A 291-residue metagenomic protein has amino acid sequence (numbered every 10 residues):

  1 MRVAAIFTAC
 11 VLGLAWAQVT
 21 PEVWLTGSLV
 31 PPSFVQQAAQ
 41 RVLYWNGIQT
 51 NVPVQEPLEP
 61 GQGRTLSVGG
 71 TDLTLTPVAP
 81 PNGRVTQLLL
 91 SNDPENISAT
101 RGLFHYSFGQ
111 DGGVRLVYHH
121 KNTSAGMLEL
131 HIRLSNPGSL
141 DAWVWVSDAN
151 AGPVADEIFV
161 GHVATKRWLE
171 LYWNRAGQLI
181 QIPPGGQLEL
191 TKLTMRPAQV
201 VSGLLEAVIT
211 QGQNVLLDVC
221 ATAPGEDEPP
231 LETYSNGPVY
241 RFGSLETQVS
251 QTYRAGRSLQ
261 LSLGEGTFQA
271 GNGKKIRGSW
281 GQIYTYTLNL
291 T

Functional and structural regions predicted by a protein language model:
Q18-V42: Solvent-exposed, low-complexity, repeat-rich "mucin-like" stalks and linkers
Q37-Q62, L66: Serine/threonine-rich, repeat-prone extracellular segments and beta-strand-based repeat modules of secreted/surface
N51-E56, S124-H131, Q199-G203, W280-Y286: Short, solvent-exposed loop/turn segments enriched in Ser/Thr/Gly
G70, T74-F108, E226-G264: A eukaryote-biased signal for short, well-structured alpha-helical docking elements
A79-V85, L140, N150-R167: Short aromatic-acidic-glycine turn motif
H120-L128, R133-G152, I209, N289-T291: Asparagine-centered strand-capping/turn motif at beta-strand->loop junctions
H162-A198: Intrinsically disordered, low-complexity Pro/Gly/Ser/Thr-rich segments with frequent PxxP/GP/PP motifs and embedded
P197-T233: Terminal connector regions
